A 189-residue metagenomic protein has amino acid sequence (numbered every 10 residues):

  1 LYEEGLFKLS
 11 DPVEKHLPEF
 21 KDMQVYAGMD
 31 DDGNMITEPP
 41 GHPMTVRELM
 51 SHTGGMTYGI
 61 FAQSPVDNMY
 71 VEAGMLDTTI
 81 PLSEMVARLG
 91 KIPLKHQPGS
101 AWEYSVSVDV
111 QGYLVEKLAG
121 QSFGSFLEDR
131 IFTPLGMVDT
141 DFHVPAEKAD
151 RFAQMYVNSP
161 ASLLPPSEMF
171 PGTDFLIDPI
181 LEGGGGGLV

Functional and structural regions predicted by a protein language model:
E3-E4: Hydrophobic or amphipathic alpha-helical targeting/insertion segments
K15-V189: Short, surface-exposed loop or secondary-structure junction motifs that flank catalytic or metal-binding residues
